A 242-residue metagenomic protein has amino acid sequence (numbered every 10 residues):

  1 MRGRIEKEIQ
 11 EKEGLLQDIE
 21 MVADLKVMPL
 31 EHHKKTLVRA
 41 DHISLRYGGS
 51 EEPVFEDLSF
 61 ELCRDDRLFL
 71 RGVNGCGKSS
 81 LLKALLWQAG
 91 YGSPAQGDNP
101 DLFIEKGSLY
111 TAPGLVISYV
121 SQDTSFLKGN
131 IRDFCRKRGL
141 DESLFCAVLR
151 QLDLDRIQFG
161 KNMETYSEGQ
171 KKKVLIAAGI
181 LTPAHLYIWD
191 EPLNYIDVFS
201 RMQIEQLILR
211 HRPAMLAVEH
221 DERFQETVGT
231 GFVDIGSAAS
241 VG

Functional and structural regions predicted by a protein language model:
M1-S50, C63: Coupling and communication elements adjacent to P-loop NTPase active sites across diverse families
H32-G242: ABC ATP-binding cassette signature C-motif
